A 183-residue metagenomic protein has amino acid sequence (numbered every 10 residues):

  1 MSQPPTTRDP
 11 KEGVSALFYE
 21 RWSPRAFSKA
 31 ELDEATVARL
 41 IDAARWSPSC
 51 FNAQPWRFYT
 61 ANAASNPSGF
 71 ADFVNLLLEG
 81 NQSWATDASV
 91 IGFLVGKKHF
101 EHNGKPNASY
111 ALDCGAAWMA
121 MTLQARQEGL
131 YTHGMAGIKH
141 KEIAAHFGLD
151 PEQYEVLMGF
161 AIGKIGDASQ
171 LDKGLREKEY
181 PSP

Functional and structural regions predicted by a protein language model:
M1-P183: Acidic, surface-exposed loops and disordered segments
